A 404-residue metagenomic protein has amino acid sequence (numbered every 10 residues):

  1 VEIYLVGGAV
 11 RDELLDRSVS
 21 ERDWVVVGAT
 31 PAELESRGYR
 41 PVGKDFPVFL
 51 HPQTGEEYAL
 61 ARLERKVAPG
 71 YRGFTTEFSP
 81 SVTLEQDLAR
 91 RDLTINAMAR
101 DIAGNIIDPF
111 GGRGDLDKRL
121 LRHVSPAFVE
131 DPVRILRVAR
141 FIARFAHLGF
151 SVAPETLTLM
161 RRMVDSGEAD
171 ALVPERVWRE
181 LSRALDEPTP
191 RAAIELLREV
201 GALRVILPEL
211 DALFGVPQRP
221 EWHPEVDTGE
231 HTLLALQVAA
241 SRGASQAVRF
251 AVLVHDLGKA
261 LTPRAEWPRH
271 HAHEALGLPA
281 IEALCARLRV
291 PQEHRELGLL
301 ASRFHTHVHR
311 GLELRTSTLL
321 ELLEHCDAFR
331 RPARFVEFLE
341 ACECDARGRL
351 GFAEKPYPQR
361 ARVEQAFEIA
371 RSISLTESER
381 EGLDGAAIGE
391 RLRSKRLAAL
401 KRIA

Functional and structural regions predicted by a protein language model:
V1-A404: Catalytic cores of the polymerase beta-like nucleotidyltransferase superfamily and closely associated nucleotide
